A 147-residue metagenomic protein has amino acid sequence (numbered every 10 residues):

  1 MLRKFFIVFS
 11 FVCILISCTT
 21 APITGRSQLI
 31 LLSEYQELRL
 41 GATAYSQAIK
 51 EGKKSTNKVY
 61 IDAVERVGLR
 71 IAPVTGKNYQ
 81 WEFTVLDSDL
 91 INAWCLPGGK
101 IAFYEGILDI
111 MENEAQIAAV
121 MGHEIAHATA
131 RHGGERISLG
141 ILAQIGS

Functional and structural regions predicted by a protein language model:
L2-I7, C18-S147: A Zn2+-metalloprotease active-site environment signal
